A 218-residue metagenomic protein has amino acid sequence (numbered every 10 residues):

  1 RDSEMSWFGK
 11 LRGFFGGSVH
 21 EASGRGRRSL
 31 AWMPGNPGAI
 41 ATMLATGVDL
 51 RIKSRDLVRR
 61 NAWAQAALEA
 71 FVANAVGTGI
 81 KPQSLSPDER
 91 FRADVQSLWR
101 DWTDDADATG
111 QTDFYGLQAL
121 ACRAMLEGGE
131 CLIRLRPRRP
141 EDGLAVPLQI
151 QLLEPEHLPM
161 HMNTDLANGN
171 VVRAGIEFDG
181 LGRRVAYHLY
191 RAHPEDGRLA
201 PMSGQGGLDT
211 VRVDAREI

Functional and structural regions predicted by a protein language model:
R1-L85: N-terminal-proximal low-complexity accessory segments that begin disordered and transition into the first
R60-I218: Structured, mid-chain assembly/scaffold modules that mediate subunit interfaces within large macromolecular complexes
